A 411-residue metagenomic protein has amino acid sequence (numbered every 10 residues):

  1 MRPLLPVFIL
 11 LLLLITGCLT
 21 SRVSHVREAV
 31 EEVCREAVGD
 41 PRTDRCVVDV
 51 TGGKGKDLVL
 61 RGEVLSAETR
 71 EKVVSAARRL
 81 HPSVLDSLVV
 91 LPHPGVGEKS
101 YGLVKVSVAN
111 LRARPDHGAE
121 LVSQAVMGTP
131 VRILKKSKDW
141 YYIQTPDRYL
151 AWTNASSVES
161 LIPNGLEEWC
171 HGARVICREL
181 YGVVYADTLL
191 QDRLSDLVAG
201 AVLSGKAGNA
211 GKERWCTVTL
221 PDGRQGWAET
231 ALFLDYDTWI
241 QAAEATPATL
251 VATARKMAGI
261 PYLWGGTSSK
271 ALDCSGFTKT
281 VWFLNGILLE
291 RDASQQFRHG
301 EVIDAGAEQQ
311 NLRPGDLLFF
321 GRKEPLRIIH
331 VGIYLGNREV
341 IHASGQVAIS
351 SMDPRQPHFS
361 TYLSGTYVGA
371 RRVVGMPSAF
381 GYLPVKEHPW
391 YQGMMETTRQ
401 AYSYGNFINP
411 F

Functional and structural regions predicted by a protein language model:
L5-I9, L13, G17-Q124, T129 (+2 more regions): N-terminal targeting leaders
E71-G95, D116, Q144-L180, T188-R193 (+4 more regions): Boundary regions of SH3-family modules and the immediately adjacent low-complexity/disordered segments in eukaryotic
K99-L111, C170-V183, F283-R298: Short, basic/aromatic beta-hairpin or loop at an interaction surface
V104-P130, I176-G205, Y262: Beta-loop motif signature
S160-P163, E167, L190-Q191, L234 (+3 more regions): Aromatic- and glycine-rich peptidoglycan recognition patches
V184, Q191-A201, A210-W215, Q225 (+2 more regions): Glycine-rich catalytic cores of cysteine/serine-nucleophile enzymes that process amide/ester linkages in cell-envelope
Y262-G276, T280-L312: Catalytic cysteine-centered active-site loop
